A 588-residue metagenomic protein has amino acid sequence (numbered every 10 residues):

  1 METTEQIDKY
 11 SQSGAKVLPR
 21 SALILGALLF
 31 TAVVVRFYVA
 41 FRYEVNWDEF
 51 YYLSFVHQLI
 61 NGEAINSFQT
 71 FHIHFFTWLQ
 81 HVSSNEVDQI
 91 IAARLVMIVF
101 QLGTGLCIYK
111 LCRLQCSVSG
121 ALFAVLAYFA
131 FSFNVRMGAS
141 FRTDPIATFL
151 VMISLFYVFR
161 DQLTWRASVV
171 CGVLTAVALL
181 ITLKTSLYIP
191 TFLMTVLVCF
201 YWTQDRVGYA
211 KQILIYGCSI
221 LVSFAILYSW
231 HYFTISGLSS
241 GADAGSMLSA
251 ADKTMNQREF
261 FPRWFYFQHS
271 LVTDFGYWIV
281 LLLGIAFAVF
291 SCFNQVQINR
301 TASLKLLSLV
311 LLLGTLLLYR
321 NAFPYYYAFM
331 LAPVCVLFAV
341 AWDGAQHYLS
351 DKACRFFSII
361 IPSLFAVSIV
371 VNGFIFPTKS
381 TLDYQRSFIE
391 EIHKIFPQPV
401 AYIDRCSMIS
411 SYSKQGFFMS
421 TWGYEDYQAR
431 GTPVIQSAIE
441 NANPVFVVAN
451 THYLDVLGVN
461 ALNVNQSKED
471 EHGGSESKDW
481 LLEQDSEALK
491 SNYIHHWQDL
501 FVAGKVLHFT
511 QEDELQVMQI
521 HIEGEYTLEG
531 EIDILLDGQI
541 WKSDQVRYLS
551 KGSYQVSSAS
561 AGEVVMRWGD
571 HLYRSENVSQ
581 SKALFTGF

Functional and structural regions predicted by a protein language model:
V35, Q212-Q257, T273-V280, L318: Membrane-lumen/periplasm interface segments of specific transmembrane helices in polyprenyl phosphate-linked
A40-F55, N66-V82, V87-I91, L238-S240 (+2 more regions): Extracytoplasmic catalytic/substrate-binding loops of multi-pass membrane glycan-assembly enzymes
H74, W78, E86-L106, M137 (+1 more regions): Loop-to-helix entry region of an early transmembrane alpha helix in multi-pass inner-membrane enzymes
T104-I108, L197, D274-N299, K305-L313: Hydrophobic, aromatic-rich transmembrane alpha-helices and their immediate juxtamembrane boundary segments
I108-A130, T148-F149, R166, S303: Transmembrane-helix signature of polytopic, membrane-embedded enzymes that assemble or transfer cell-envelope glycans
R113-V118, M152-V170, F200-Q204, A286-R300 (+1 more regions): Membrane-interface transmembrane helices that cradle and orient dolichyl/undecaprenyl
M137, D144-A147, L187-Y188, L313-S350: Hydrophobic/aromatic-rich transmembrane helices and adjacent perimembrane loops
T185, F365-H508, G530-S553: Extracytoplasmic
